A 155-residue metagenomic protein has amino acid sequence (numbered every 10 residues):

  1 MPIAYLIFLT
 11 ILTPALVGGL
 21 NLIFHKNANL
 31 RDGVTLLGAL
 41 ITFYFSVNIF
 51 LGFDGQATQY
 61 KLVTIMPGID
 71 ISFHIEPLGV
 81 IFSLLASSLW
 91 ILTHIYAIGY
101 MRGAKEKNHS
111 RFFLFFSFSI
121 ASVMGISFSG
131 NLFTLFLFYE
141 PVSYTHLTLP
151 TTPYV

Functional and structural regions predicted by a protein language model:
M1-L16, F133-Y144: Alpha-helical transmembrane segments and their immediate interhelical/interface regions in integral membrane proteins
M1-L6, L16, L20-L114: Transmembrane helix-loop-helix hairpins at membrane boundaries of multipass inner-membrane proteins
I11, F73-H74, S87, F128 (+1 more regions): Short conserved micro-motifs on helix faces and helix-strand junctions that flank and scaffold key functional residues
L78, V142, P150: Anionic group-transfer/hydrolysis microenvironments
R111-L147: Alpha-helical multi-pass transmembrane bundles of energy-transducing inner-membrane proteins
H146-V155: Single conserved hydrophobic/aromatic residue that forms the stacking wall/gate of nucleotide- or nucleobase-binding
